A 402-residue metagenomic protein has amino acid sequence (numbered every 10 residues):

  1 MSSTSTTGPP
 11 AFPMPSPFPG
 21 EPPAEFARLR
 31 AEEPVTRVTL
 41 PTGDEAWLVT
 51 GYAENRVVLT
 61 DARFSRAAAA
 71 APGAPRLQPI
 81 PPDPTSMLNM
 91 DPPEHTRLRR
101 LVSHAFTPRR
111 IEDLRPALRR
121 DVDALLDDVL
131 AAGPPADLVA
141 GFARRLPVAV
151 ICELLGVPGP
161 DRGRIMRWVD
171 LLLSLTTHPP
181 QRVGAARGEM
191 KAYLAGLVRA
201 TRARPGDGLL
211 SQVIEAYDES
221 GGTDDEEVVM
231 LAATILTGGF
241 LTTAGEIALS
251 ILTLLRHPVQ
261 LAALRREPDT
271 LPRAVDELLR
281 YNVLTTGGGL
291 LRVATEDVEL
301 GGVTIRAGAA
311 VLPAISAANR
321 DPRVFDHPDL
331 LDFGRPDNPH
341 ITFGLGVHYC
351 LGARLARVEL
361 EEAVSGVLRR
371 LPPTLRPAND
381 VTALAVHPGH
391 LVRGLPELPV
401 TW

Functional and structural regions predicted by a protein language model:
M1-W402: Cytochrome P450
